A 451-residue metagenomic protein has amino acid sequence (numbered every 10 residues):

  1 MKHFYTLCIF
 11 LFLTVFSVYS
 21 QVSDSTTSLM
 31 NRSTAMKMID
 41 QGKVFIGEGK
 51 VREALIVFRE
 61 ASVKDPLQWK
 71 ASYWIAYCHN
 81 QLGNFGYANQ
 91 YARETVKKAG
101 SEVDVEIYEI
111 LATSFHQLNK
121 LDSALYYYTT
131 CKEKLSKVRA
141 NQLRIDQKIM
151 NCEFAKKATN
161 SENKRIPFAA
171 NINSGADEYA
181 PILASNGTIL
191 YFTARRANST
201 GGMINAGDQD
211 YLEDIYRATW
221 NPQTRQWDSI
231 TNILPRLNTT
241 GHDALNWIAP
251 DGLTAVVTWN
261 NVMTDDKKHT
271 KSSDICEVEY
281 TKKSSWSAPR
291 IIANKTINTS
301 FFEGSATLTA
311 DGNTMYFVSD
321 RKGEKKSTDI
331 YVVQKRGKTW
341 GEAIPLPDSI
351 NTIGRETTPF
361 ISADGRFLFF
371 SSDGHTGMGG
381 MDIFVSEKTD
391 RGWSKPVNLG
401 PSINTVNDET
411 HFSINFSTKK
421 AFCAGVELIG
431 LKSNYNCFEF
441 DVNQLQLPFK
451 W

Functional and structural regions predicted by a protein language model:
N31-K64: Alpha-helical segment of the N-proximal tetratricopeptide repeat
M36, K70, D104-E106: Start-of-helix register in tetratricopeptide repeats
E60-V63, E94-K97, E133: Conserved structural position within tetratricopeptide repeats
P66, G100-E102, S136: Short coil turns that delineate tetratricopeptide repeat
I110, Q117, L121-W451: Short, conserved micro-motifs composed of acidic
